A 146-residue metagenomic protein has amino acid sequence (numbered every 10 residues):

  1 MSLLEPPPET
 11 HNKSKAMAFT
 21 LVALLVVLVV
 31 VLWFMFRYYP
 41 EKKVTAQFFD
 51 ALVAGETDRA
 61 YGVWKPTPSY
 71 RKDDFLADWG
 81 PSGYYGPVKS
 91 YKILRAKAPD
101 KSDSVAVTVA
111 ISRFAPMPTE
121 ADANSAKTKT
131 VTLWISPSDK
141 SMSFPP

Functional and structural regions predicted by a protein language model:
S2-D50, A54, G62: Short, low-complexity N-terminal intrinsically disordered segments enriched in polar/charged residues
P7, P81-G86, I93-K97: Short, intrinsically disordered/low-complexity patches at protein termini and at juxtamembrane boundaries
N12, F19, L76-G80, P87-S90: Short alpha-helix boundary/capping motifs
F34-R37, P68, N124: Alpha-helix initiation/capping motif
Y39-K42, P66-Y70, P137-K140, P145-P146: Generic structural signal for short, solvent-exposed loop/turn connectors between secondary structure elements
F48, T57, V63, L133 (+1 more regions): Broad hydrophobic/π-residue packing in well-ordered secondary structure
D50-G86: Short extracytoplasmic
V88, L94-P146: Exposed beta-sheet edge and beta->alpha loop/turn motif
